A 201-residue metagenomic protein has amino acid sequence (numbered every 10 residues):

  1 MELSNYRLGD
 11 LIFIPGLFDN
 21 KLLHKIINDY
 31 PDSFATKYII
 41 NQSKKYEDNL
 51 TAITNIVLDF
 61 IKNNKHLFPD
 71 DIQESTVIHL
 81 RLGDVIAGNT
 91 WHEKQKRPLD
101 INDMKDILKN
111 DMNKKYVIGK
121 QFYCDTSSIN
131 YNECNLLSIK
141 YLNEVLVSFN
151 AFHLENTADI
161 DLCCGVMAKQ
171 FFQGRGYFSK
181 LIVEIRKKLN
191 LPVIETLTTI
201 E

Functional and structural regions predicted by a protein language model:
M1-K114, Q121-S127: Secretory-pathway luminal glycosyltransferase catalytic domains
N113-I200: Donor-binding and catalytic core of enzymes assembling or modifying cell-surface/extracellular glycoconjugates
